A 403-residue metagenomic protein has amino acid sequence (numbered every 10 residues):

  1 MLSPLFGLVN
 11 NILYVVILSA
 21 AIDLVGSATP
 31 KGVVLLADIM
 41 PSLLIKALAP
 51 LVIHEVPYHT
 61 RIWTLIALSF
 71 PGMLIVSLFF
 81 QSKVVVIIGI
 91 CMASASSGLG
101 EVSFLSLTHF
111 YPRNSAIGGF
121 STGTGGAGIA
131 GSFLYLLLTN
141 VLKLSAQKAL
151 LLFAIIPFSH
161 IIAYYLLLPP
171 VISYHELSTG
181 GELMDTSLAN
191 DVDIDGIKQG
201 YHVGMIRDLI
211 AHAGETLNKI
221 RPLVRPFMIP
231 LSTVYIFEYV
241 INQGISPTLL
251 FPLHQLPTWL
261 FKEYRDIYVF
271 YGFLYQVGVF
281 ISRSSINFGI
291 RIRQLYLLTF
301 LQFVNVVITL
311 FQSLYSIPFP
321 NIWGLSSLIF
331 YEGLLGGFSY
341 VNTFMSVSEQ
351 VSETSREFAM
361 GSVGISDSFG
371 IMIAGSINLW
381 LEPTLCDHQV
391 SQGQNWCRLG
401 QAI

Functional and structural regions predicted by a protein language model:
N10, M92-F104, Y331-Y340: Core transmembrane helices of Major Facilitator Superfamily
L13-S19, T29, F79, K83-V85 (+6 more regions): Membrane-interfacial loop- and helix-cap regions that link adjacent transmembrane helices in polytopic membrane proteins
L35-L43, P112-Y164, G272-Y275, V363-I377: Glycine-rich segments within core transmembrane alpha-helices of 12-TM secondary carriers
P41-I62, T139, Y275-L297: Helix-to-loop junctions at the C-terminal end of transmembrane segments in multipass secondary transporters
P57-I62, L137-P157, W380-I403: A membrane-interface helix-boundary motif in multi-pass transporters
I66, F70-L74, G89-I90, I161 (+1 more regions): A generic transmembrane-helix signature of 12-TM secondary carrier transporters
G89-T122: Cytoplasmic helix-loop-helix junction between adjacent transmembrane helices in 12-TM secondary transporters
L325-F330, L334, S348-P383: A late C-terminal transmembrane helix in Major Facilitator Superfamily
